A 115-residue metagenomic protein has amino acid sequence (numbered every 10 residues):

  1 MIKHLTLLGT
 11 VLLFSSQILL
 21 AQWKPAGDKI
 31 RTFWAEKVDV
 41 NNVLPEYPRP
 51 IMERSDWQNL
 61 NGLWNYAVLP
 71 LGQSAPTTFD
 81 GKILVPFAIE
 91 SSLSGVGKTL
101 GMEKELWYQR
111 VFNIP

Functional and structural regions predicted by a protein language model:
M1-W23: Bacterial Sec-dependent N-terminal signal peptides
Q22-P115: Extended carbohydrate-recognition surfaces in non-catalytic/accessory domains of CAZymes and lectin-like proteins
